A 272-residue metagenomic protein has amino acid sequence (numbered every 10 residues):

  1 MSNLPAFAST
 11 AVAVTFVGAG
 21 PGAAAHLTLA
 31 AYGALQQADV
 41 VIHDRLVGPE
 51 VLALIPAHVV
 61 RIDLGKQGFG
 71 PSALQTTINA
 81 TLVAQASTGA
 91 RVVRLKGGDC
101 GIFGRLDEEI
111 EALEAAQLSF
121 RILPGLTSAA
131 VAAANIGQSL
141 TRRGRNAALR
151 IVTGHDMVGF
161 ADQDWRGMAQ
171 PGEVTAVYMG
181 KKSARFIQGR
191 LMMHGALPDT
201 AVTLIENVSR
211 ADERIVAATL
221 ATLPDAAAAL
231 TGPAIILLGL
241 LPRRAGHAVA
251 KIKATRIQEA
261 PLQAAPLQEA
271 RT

Functional and structural regions predicted by a protein language model:
M1-A24, L29-L123, L223-P224, A229 (+2 more regions): Class I S-adenosyl-L-methionine
S2-V14, T88-V92, A148, D156-T272: A contiguous loop/helix-start segment that scaffolds small-molecule binding in enzyme catalytic cores
N3, V12, A23, D99-P171 (+3 more regions): Class I SAM-dependent methyltransferase SAM-binding "motif I" and its flanking Rossmann-like core
L27-L29, V131-A134, I187-Q188: Short hydrophobic alpha-helical segments that form membrane-spanning helices or hydrophobic packing faces of helical
R45, G65, P124-L126, H155 (+1 more regions): Residues at the C-termini of beta-strands that transition into short coil/loop
V47-G48, G101, S128, S183 (+1 more regions): Alpha-helix capping/helix-boundary segments
E50-V51, G104, A130-V131, F186-I187: Phosphate- and divalent-cation-binding pockets in alpha/beta enzyme and binding domains that engage nucleotide-derived
V59-K66, S119-R121, L140-R150, G195-L204: Short hydrophobic/aromatic-enriched beta-strand-loop microsegments
